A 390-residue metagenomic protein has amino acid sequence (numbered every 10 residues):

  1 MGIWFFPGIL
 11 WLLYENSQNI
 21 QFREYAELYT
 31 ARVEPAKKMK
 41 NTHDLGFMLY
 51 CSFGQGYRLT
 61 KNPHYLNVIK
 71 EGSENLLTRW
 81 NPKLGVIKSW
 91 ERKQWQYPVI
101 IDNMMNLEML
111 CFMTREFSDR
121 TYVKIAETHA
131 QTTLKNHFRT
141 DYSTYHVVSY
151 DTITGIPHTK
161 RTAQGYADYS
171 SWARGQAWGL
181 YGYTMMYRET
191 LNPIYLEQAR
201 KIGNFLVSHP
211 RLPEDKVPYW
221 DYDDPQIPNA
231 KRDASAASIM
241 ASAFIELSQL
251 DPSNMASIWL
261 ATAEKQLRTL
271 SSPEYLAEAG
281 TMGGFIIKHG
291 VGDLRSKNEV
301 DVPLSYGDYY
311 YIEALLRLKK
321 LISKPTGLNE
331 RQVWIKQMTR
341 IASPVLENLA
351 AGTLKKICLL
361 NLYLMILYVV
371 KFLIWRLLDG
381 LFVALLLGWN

Functional and structural regions predicted by a protein language model:
M1-N390: Glycan-recognition and catalytic cores of secretory/periplasmic carbohydrate-active enzymes
